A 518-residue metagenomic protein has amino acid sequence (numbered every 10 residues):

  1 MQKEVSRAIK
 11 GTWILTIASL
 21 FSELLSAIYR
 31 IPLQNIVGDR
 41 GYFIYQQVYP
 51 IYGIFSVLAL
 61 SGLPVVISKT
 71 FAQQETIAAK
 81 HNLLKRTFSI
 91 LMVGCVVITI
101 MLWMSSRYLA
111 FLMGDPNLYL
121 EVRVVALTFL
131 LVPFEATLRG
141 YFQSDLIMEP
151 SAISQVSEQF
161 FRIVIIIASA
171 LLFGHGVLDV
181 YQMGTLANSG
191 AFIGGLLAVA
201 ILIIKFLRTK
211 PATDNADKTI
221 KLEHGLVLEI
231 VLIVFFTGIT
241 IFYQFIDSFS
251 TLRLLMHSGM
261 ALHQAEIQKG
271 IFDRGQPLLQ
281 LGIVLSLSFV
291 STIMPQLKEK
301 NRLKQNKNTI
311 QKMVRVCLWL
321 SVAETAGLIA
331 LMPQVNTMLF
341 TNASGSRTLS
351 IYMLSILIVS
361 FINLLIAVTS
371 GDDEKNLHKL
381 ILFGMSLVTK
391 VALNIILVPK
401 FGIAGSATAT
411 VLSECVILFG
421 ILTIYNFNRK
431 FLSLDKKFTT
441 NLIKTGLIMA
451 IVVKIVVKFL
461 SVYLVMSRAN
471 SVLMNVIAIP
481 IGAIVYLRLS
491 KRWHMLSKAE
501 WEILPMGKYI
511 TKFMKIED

Functional and structural regions predicted by a protein language model:
M1-L25, N82, I220-T240, E500-D518: N-terminal membrane topogenesis motif
R7-V65, M92, V96, W103 (+2 more regions): Signature of the first transmembrane helix
F43-A59, L232, Q264-S286, R315-V316: Alpha-helical transmembrane segments of polytopic membrane transporters and translocases
A72-S89, Q268-M353, F361: Specific pore-lining/lateral-gate transmembrane helices of multi-pass inner-membrane transport and insertion machines
P133-S154, L354-F383: Membrane-interface junctions at transmembrane-helix termini in multi-pass inner-membrane proteins
E149, F160-A198, L377, G384-F419 (+2 more regions): Membrane-interface helix-loop junctions in multi-pass transport and translocation proteins
A168-F173, S189-D217, E414-Y463, I484-W501: C-terminal transmembrane helix end/exit motif
M256, K458-D518: Membrane-proximal transmembrane or re-entrant/amphipathic helices at the cytosolic face
